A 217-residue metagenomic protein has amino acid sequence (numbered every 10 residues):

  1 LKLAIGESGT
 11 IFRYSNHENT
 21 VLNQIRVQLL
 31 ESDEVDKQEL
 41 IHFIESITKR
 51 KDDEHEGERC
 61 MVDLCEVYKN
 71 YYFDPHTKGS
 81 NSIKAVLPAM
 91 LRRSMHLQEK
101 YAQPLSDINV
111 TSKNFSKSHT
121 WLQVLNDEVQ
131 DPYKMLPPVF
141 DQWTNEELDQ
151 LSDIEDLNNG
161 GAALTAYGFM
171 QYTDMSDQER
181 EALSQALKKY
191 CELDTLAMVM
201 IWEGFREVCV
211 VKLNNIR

Functional and structural regions predicted by a protein language model:
L1-R217: DEDD superfamily 3′-5′ metal-dependent exonuclease/proofreading module
